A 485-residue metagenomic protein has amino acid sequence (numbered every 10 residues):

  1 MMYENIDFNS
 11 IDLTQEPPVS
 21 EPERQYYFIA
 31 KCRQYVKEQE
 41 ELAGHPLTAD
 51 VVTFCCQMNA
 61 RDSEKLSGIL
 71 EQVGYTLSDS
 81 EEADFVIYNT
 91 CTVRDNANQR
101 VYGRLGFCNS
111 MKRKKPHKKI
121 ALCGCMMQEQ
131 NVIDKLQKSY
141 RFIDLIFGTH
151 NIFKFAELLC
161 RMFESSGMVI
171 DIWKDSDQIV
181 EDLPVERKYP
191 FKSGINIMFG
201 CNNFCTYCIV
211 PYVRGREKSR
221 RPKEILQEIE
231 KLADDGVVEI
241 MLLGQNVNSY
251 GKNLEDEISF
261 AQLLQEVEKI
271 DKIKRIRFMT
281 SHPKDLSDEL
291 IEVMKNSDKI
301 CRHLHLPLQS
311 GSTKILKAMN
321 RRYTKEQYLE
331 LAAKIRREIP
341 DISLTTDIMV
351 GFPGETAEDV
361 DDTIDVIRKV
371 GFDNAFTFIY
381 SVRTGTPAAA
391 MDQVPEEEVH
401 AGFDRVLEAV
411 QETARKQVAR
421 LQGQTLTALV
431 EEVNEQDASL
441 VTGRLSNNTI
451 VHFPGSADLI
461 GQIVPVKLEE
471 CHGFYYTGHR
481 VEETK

Functional and structural regions predicted by a protein language model:
M2-Y250, E289, L304, E326-R337 (+6 more regions): Proteins enriched for Cys/Gly/acidic motifs involved in redox and nucleic-acid/cofactor modification
T14, V382, A389-K485: Terminal RNA-binding accessory module
T53, T280, L308-S310, V430-E432 (+1 more regions): Flexible glycine-/small-residue-rich
T92-V93, R214-G215, L254-E257, K317-Y323 (+1 more regions): Short glycine-enriched, charge-decorated loop/helix-capping segments at active-site entrances that position
H117-L122, E129-N131, D234-A357, R368: Conserved SAM/AdoMet-binding glycine-rich loop
F153, N203, N248, K284 (+3 more regions): Glycine-centered loop/turn positions within well-structured domains that cap or flank conserved ligand/cofactor-binding
K188-F191, C201-N203, I300, S310 (+5 more regions): Short flexible coil/turn linkers enriched for glycine and charged/polar residues that connect secondary-structure
C205, L242, F278, L306 (+6 more regions): Conserved, mostly hydrophobic/aromatic
